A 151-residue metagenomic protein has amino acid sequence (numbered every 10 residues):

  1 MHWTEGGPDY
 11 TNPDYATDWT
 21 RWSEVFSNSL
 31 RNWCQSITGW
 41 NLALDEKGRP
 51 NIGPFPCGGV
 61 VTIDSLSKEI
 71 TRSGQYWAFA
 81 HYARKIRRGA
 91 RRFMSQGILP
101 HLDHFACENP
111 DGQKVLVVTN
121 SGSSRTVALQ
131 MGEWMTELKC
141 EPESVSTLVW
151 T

Functional and structural regions predicted by a protein language model:
W3-A78, M94-G97: Aromatic/acidic polysaccharide-binding cleft in carbohydrate-active enzymes
W3-P8, T38-L42, V118-N120, M131-E133 (+2 more regions): Active-site proximal loops enriched in glycine and acidic residues that flank catalytic Cys/His/Asp and coordinate
T38, T62, A80, F105-C107 (+1 more regions): Residues in well-ordered beta-strands of folded domains
A78-K85: Generic recognition of well-ordered alpha-helical segments
R84, S95-W134, K139, E143: Carbohydrate-binding surface patches
